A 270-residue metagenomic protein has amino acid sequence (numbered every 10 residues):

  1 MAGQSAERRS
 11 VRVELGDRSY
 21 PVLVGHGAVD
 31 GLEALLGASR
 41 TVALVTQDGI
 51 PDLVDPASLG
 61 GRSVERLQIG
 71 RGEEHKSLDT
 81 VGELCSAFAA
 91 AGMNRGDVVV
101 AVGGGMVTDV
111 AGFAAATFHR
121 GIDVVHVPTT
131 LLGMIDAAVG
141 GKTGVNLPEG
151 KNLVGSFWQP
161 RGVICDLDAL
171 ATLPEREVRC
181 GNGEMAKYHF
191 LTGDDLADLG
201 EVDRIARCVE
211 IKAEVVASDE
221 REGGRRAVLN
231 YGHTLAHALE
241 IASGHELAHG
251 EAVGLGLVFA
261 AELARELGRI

Functional and structural regions predicted by a protein language model:
A2-V98: ATP/NTP phosphate-donor binding region
E14, L36, A91-N94, T117-H119 (+5 more regions): Solvent-exposed alpha-helices and their adjacent loops that cap or buttress functional pockets in soluble metabolic
A90-G96, F118-H126, A242-E251, E266-R269: Phosphate-handling active-site elements
M93, Q159-V163, D168-E175, G183-D194 (+5 more regions): Generic secondary-structure signature for well-ordered alpha-helical cores
M106-F113, M134-I135, A238: Short glycine/serine/threonine-rich phosphate/pyrophosphate-binding segments that cradle anionic phosphate groups
F113-L199: A glycine/threonine-rich phosphate-anchoring loop and its flanking beta-alpha core in nucleotide/phosphate-binding
D198-I270: Active-site segments that bind and position negatively charged phosphate/pyrophosphate groups
